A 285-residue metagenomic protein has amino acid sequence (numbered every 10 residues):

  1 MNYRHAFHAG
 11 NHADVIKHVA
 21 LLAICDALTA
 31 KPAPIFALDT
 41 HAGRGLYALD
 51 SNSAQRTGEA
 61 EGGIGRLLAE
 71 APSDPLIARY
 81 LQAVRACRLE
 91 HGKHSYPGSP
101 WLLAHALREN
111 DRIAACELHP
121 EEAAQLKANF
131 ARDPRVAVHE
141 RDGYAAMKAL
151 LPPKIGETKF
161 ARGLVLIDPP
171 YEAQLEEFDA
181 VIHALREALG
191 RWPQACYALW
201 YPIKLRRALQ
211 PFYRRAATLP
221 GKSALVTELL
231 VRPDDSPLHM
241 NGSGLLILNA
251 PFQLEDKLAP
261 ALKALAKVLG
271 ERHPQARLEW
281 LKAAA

Functional and structural regions predicted by a protein language model:
M1-A285: Class I S-adenosyl-L-methionine-dependent methyltransferase catalytic core
